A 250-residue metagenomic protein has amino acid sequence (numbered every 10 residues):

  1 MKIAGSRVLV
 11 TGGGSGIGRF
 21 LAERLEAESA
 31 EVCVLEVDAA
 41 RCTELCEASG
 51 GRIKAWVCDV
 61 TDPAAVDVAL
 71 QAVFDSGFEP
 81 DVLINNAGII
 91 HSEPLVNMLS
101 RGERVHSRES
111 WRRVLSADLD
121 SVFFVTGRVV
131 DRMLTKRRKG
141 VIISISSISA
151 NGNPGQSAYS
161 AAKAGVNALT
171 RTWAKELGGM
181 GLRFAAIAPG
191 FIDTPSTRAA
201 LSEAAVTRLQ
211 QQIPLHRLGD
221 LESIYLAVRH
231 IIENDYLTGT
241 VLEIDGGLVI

Functional and structural regions predicted by a protein language model:
K2, R217-I244, V249: C-terminal substrate-recognition "lid" of short-chain dehydrogenase/reductases
I3-C33: Canonical Rossmann dinucleotide-binding motif of NAD(H)/NADP(H)-dependent dehydrogenases/reductases, specifically
S6, F78-P80, M133-S146, G179-L182 (+1 more regions): Active-site loop of short-chain dehydrogenase/reductase
V57-A69, L221-S223: The beta1-alpha1 cofactor-binding region of Rossmann-like NAD(H)/NADP(H)-dependent oxidoreductases
I89, S100-F124, I143, V166: Catalytic Tyr-X3-Lys loop
T126, A162, T170: Active-site helix of classical SDR
D131, A174-E176: Alpha-helical segment proximal to the catalytic Tyr-Lys
N153-S160, T172: Active-site loop-to-helix junction immediately N-terminal to the catalytic Tyr of the SDR YXXXK motif in Rossmann-fold
